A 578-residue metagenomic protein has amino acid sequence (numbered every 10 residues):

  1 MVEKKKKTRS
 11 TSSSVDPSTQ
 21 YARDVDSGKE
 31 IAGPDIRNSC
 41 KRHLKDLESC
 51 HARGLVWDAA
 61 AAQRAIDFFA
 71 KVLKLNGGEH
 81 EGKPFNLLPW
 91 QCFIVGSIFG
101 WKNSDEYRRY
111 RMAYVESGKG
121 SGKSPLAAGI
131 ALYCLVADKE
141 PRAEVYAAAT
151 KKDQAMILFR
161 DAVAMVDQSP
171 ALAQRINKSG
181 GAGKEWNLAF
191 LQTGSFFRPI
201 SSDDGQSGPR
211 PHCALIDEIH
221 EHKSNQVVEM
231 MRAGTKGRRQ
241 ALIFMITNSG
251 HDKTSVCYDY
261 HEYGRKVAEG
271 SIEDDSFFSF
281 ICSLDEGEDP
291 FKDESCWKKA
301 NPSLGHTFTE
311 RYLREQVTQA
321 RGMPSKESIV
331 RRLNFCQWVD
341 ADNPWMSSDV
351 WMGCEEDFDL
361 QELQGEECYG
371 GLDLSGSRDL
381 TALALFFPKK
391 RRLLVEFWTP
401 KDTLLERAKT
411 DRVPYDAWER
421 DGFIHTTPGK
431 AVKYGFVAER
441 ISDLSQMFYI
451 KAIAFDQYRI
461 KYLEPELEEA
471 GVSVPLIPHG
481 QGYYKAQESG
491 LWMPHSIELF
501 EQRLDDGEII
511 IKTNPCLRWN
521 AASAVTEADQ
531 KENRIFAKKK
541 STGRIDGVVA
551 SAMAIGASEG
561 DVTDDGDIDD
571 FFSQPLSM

Functional and structural regions predicted by a protein language model:
V2-L372, Q446, S523, D529-K531: Phosphate/NTP-binding elements of NTP-utilizing enzymes
L126-V136, S377-R391, G547-V549, M553-A554: Acidic, metal-ligating active-site segments
M165, F190-T193, F386-A452: Nucleic-acid-processing active sites and adjacent nucleic-acid-binding tracks, predominantly divalent metal-dependent
R198, G205-G208, K266-S295, D411 (+3 more regions): Metal-dependent DNA phosphodiester-chemistry modules and their immediately adjacent helices/loops in DNA-processing
I246, L363-R392: Gly/Thr-rich phosphate-binding beta-strand-loop-beta motif of the actin/hexokinase/Hsp70
I329-R331, F335-M346, V350-Q364, C368 (+6 more regions): ASCE RecA-like P-loop NTPase motor cores that couple ATP hydrolysis to mechanical translocation on nucleic acids
M447-R459, E464: Short glycine-rich phosphate-binding loop at a beta-alpha junction
D564-M578: Acidic, low-complexity intrinsically disordered tails
